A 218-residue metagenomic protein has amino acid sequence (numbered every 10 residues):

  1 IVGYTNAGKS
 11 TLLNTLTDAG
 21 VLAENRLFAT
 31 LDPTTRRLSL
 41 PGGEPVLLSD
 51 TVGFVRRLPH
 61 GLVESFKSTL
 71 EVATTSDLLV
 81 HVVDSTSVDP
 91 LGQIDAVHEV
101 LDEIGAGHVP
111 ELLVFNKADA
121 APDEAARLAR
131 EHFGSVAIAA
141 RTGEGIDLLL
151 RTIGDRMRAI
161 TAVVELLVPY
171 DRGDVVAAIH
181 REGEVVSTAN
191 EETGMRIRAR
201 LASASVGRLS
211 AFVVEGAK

Functional and structural regions predicted by a protein language model:
I1-L79: Conserved G1/Walker A P-loop phosphate-binding module
I1-N14, D18, V88-G92, E99-K218: C-terminal-of-GTPase-core extension/linker across diverse P-loop GTPases
T30, T34, H60-V72, V82-A106 (+1 more regions): Conserved catalytic-core segment of NTP-binding enzymes
P41, D84-T86, R141: Residue-level recognition of the GNAT/N-acetyltransferase active site
L48, V82, V114: Generic enzyme active-site microenvironment
D77-D84, F133-A137: Short, flexible active-site loops
